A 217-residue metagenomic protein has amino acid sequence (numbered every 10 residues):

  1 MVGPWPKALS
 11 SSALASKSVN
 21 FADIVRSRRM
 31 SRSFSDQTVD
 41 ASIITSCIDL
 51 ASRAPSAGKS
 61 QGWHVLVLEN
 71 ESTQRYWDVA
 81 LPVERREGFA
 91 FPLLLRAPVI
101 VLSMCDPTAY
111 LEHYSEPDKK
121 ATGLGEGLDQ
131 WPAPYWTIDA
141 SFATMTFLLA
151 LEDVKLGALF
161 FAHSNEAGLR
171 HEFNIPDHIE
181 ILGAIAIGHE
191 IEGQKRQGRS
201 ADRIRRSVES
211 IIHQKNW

Functional and structural regions predicted by a protein language model:
V2-K17, F21-S31, C105-A109, K119 (+1 more regions): C-terminal helix-cap and adjacent tail motif
A22, A41-L50, Q74: Short amphipathic alpha-helical segments
M30-S46: A short N-terminal beta-strand-loop micro-motif at the entrance of redox/enzyme domains
A51, A57-S60: N-terminal structural module
A51, V101, A121-E172: Small-aliphatic-rich amphipathic alpha-helix that forms the alpha element of a beta-alpha
S60-G62, L66-A140: Glycine/small-residue-rich phosphate/adenosyl-binding loop
E87, F91-V101, N174-Q197: A glycine-rich helix N-cap at a beta->alpha junction
